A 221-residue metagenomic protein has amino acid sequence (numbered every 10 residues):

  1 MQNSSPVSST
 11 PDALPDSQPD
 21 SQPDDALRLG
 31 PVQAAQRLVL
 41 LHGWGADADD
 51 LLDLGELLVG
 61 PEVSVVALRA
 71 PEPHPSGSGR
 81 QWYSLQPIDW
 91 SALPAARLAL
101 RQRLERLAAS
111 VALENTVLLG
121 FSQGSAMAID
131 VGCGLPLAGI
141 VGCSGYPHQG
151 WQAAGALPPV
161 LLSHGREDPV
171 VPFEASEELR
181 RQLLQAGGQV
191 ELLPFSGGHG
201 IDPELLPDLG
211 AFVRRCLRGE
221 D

Functional and structural regions predicted by a protein language model:
N3-G30: A short loop-to-beta-strand scaffold at the N-terminal edge of the catalytic core in hydrolase folds
D20-N115: Serine-hydrolase catalytic machinery in alpha/beta-hydrolase-like enzymes
D53, D130-V131: Active-site signature of alpha/beta-hydrolase-fold catalytic machinery across serine- and Asp/Cys-nucleophile hydrolases
L119-G124, A128: Gly/Ala-rich beta-loop-alpha elbow adjacent to hydrolase catalytic centers
P136-G145: A conserved short beta-strand
G155-V160, A186: Short, proline-enriched alpha-helix->beta-strand connector loops that line the catalytic pocket of alpha/beta-hydrolase
L162-H164, D168: Short beta-strand/loop motif that positions the catalytic acidic residue of the alpha/beta-hydrolase fold
E174-D221: C-terminal catalytic histidine-bearing segment of alpha/beta-hydrolase fold enzymes
